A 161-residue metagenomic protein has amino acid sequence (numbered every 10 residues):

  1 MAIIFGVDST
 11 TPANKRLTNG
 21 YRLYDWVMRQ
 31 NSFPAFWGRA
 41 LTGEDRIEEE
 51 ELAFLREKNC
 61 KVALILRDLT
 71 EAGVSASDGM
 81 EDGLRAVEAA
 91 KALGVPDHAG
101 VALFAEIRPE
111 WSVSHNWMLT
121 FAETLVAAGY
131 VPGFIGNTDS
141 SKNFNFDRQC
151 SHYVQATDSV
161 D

Functional and structural regions predicted by a protein language model:
A2-S75: N-terminal carbohydrate-binding/catalytic regions of secreted carbohydrate-active enzymes
I4, A13-N31, E50, D82-V101 (+1 more regions): Surface-exposed substrate-engagement region within the catalytic domains of secreted or surface-exposed extracellular
R56-L84, P96-P109: Metal-dependent polysaccharide deacetylase catalytic core of the NodB/CE4 family, i.e., the active-site-bearing domain
